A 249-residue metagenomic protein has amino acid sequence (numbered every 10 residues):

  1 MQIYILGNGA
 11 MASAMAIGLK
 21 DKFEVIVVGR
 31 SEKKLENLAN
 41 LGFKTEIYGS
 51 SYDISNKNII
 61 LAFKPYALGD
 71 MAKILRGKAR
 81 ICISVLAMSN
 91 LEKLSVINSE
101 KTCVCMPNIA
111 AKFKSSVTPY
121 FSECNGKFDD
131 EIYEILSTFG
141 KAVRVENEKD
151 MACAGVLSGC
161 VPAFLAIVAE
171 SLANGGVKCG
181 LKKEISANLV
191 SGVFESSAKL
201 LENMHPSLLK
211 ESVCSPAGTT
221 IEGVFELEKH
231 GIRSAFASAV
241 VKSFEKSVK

Functional and structural regions predicted by a protein language model:
M1-S50, I54, N58, S115-S116 (+1 more regions): NAD(P)+-binding Rossmann beta1-loop-alpha1 motif at the extreme N-terminus of oxidoreductases
Q2, E24-V25, I81, K101 (+1 more regions): Residues at the starts of beta-strands that form the adenosine-phosphate
A10, Y66-L68, L227: Residue-level detector of alpha-helix initiation sites
S13, I17-D21, N40, K73 (+4 more regions): Short, well-ordered alpha-helices that flank and scaffold nucleotide-derived cofactor binding pockets
S51-D53, N58-C124: Glycine/small-residue-rich loop that forms an oxyanion/phosphate-binding "nest" at active or ligand-binding sites
K93-K101, V117-C153, A163-N203, K242-S247: Internal alpha-helical scaffold of NAD(P)-dependent oxidoreductase catalytic cores
A154-A163, K210: A short glycine-threonine-serine/GTX helix/turn-capping micro-motif
N188-K249: NAD(P)-dependent Rossmann-like dehydrogenase/reductase catalytic/cofactor-binding core
